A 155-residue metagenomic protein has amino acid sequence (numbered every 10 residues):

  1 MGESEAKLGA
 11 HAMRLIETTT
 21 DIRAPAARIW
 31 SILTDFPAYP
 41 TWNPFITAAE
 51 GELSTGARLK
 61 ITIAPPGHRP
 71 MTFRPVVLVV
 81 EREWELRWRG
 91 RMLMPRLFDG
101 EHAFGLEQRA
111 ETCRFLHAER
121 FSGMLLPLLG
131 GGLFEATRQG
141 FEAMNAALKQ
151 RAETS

Functional and structural regions predicted by a protein language model:
G2-S54: Hydrophobic ligand-binding cavity/cleft-lining segments
I16, P40-A49, I61-G67, R89-L93: A short gly/proline-enriched turn/hairpin at secondary-structure junctions
R23, T62-A64, E107: A structural detector for beta-sheet-dominated domains
R28-L33, Y39, L59-I61, V77 (+3 more regions): Hydrophobic pocket/interface hotspot
E50, P66-R114, R120-M124, Q150: Hydrophobic-ligand binding "helix-grip"
R114-L116, R120-S155: A conserved amphipathic terminal alpha-helix motif
